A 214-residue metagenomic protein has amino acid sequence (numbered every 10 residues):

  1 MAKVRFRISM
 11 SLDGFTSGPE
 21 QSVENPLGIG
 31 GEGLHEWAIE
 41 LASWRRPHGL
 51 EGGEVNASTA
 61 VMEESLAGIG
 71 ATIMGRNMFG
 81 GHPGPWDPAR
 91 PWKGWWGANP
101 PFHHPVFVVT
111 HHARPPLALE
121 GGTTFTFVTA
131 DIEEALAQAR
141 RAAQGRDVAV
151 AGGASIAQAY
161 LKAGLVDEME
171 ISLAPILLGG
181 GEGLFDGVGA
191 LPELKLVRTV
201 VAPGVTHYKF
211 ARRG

Functional and structural regions predicted by a protein language model:
M1-G214: Enzymes that bind and transform nitrogen-containing heteroaromatic metabolites
